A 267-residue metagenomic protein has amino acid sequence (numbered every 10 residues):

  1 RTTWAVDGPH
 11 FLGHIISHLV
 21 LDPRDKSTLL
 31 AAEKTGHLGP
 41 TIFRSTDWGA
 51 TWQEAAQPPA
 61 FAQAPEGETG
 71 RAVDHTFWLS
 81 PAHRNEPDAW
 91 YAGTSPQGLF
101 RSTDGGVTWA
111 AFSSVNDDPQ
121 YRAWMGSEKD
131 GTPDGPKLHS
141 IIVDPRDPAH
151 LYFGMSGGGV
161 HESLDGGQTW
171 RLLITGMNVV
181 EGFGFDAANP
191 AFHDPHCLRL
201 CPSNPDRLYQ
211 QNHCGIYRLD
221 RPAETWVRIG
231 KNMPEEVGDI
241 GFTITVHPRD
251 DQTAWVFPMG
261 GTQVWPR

Functional and structural regions predicted by a protein language model:
R1-R267: Extracellular glycan-interacting surfaces
